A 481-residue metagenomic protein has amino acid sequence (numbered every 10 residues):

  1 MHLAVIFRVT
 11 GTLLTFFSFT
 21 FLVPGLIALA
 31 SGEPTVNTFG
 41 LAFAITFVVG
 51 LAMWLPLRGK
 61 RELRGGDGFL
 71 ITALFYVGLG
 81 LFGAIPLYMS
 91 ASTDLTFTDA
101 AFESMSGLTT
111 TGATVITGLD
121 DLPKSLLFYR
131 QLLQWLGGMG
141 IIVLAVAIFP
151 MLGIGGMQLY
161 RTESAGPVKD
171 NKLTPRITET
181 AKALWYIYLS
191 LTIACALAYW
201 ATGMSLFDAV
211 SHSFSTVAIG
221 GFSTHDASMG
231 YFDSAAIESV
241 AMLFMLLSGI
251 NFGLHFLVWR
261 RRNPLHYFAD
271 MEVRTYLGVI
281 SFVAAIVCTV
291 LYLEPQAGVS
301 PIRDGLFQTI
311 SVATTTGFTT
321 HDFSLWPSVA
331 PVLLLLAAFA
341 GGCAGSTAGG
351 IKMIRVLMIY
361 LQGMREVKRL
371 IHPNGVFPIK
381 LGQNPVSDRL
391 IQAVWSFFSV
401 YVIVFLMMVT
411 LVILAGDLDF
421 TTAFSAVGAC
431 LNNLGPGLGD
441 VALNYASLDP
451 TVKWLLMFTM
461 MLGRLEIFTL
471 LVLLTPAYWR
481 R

Functional and structural regions predicted by a protein language model:
M1-R481: Membrane-proximal intracellular helices of multi-pass ion channels
